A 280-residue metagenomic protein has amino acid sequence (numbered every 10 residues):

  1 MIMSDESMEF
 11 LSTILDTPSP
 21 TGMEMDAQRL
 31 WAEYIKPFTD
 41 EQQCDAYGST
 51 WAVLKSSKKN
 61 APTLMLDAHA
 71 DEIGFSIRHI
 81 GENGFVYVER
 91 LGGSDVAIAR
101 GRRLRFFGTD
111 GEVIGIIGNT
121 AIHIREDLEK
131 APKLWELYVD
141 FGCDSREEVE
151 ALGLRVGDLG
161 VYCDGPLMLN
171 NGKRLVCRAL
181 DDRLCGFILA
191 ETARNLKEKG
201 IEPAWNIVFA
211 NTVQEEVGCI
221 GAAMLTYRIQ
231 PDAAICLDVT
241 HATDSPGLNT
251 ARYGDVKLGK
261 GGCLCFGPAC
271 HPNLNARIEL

Functional and structural regions predicted by a protein language model:
M1-L280: N-terminal hydrophobic/helix-forming segments and targeting peptides
